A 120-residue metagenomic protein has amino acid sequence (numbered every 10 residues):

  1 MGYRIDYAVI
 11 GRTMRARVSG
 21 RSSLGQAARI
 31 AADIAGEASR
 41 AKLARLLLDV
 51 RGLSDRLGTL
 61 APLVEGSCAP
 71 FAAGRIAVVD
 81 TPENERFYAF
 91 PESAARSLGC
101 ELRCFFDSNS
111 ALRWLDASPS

Functional and structural regions predicted by a protein language model:
M1-S120: Amphipathic, Lys/Arg-enriched alpha-helical "gate/interface" segment within cytosolic domains that mediates
